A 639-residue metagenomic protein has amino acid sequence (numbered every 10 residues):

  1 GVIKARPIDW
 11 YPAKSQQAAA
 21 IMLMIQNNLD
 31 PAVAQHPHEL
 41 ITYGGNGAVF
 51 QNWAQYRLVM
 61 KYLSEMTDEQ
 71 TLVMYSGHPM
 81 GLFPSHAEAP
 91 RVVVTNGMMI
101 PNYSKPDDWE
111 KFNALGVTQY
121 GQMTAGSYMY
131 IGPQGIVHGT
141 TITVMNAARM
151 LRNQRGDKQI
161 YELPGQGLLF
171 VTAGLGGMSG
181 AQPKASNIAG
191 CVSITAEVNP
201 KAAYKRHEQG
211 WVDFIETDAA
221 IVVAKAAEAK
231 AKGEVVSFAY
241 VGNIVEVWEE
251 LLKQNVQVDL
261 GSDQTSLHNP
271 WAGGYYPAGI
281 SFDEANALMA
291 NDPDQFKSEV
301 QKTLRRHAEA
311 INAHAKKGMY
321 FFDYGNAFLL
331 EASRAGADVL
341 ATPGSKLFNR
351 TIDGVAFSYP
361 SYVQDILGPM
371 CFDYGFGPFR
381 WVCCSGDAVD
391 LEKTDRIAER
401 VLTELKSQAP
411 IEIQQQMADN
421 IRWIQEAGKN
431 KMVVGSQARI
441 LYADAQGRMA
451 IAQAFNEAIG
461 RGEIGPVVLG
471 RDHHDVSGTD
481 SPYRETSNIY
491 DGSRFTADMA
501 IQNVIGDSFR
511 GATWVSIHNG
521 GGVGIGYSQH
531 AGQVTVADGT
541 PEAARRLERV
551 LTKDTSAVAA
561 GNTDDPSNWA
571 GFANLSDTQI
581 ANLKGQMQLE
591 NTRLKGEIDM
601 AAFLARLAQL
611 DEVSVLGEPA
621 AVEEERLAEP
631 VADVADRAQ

Functional and structural regions predicted by a protein language model:
G1-M145, R149-K158, G354, Y362 (+3 more regions): N-terminal ligand-binding/catalytic initiation module
T71-S76, V94, T172, T195-A196 (+5 more regions): General beta-strand structural signal in soluble alpha/beta enzymes
Q122-I142, R149, I160-Y161, Q166-L169 (+8 more regions): Catalytic or ion-translocation cores adjacent to nucleophile or general acid/base/metal-coordination motifs in diverse
L169-L175, Y240, I440: Conserved short loop/turn motifs at secondary-structure junctions
N187-A189, L252-V256, A337-A341, I459 (+2 more regions): Short, solvent-exposed amphipathic alpha-helical segments in soluble enzyme and RNA/protein-processing domains
V223-R448: Core active-site phosphate/anionic-ligand binding loop and the adjoining beta-turn-alpha structural block in enzyme
K225-E234, A239-Q254, A570-N591, E597 (+1 more regions): C-terminal domain-closing interface element
M600-Q639: Charge-dense, intrinsically disordered terminal/linker segments
